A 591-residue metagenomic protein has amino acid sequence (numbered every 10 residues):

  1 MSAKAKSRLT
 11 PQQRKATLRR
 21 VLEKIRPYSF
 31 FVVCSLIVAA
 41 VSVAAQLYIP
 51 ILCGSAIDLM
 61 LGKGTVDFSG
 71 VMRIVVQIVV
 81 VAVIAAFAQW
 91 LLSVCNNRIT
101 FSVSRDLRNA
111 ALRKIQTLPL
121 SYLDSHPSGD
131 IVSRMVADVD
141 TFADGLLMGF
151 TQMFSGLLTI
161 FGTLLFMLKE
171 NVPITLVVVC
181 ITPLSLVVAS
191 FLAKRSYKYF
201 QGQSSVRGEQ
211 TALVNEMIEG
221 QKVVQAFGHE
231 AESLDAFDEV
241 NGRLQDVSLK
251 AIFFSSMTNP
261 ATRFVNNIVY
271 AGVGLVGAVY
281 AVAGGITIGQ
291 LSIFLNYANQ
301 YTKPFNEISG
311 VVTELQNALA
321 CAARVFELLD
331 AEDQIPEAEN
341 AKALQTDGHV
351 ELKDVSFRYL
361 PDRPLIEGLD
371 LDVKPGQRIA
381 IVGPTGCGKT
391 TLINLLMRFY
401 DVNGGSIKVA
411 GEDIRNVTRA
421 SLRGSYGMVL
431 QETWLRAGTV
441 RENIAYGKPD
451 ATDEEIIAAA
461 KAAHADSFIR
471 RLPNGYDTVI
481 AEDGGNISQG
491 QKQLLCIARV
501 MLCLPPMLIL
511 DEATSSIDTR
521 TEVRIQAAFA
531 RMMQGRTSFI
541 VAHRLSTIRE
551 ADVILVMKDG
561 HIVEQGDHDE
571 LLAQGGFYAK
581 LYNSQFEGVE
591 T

Functional and structural regions predicted by a protein language model:
M1-Q46, L61-V75, L92-N96, T100 (+8 more regions): Membrane-integrated ABC transporters
S2-P11, F101, N109-S133, A137-V139 (+6 more regions): Short intracellular "coupling" helices and adjacent cytoplasmic loop segments at the cytosolic face of multi-pass
P27, L120-S121, A137-L146, F150 (+6 more regions): An intracellular "coupling" helix at the cytosolic face of ABC transporter transmembrane type-1 domains
V32-A88, L168-P173, G284-I288: Transmembrane helix-loop-helix hairpins at lipid-water interfaces of multipass membrane proteins, especially the type-1
V41-A45, I49, V79, V83-T100 (+4 more regions): Hydrophobic alpha-helical membrane-associated segments
Y48-P50, G54, V81-I84, G149-A193 (+1 more regions): A hydrophobic transmembrane-helix motif
H229, F253, Y270, Q300-L328: Cytosolic ends of transmembrane helices, especially the final helix of ABC transmembrane type-1 domains
E337, A343-T591: ABC-type nucleotide-binding domain
